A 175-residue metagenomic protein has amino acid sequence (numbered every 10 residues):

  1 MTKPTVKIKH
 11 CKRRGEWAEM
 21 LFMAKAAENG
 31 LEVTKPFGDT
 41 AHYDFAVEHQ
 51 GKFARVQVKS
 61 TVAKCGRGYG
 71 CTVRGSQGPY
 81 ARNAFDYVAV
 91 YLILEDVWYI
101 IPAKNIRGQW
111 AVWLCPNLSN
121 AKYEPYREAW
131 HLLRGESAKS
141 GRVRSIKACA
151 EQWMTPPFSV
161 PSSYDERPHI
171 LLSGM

Functional and structural regions predicted by a protein language model:
M1-T34: Acidic-basic catalytic patches of nuclease active cores, encompassing PD-(D/E)XK and other metal-cofactor nuclease
K12-R13, K25-A27, L31, A54 (+2 more regions): Conserved functional hotspots at enzyme active or ligand-binding sites that engage polyanionic ligands
A26, F45-V47, A54-V62: Conserved catalytic cores of phosphodiester-cleaving nucleases, focusing on short active-site segments
F37-D39, A81-R82: A short catalytic or substrate-binding loop motif that flags glycine-/basic-rich loops and adjacent residues that bind
T40-D44: Beta-rich nucleic-acid/ligand-interaction surfaces
Q50-A54, E95-V97: Short acidic/polar mixed-charge low-complexity motifs
K59-A103: Catalytic cores of nucleic-acid endonucleases
W110-C149, W153, Y164, L171-L172: Charged phosphate-binding loop/patch that engages nucleotide di/tri-phosphates or the phosphate backbone of nucleic
